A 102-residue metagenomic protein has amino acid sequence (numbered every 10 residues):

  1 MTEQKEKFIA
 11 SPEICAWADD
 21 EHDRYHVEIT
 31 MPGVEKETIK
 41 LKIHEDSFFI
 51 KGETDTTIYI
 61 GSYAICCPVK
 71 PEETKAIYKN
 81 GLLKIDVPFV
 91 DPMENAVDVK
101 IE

Functional and structural regions predicted by a protein language model:
M1-E102: Alpha-crystallin/small heat shock protein
